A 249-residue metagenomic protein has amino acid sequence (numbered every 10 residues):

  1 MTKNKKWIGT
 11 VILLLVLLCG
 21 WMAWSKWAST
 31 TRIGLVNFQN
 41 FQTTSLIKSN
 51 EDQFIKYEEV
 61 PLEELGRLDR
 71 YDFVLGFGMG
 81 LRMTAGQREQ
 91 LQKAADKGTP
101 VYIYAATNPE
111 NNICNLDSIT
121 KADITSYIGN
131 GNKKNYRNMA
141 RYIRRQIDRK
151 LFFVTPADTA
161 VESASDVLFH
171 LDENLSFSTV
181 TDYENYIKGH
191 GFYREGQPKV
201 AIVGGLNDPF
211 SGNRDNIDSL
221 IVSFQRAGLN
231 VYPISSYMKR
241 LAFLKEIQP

Functional and structural regions predicted by a protein language model:
T2-P249: An N-terminal assembly and electron-transfer interface module characteristic of large anaerobic redox and radical
